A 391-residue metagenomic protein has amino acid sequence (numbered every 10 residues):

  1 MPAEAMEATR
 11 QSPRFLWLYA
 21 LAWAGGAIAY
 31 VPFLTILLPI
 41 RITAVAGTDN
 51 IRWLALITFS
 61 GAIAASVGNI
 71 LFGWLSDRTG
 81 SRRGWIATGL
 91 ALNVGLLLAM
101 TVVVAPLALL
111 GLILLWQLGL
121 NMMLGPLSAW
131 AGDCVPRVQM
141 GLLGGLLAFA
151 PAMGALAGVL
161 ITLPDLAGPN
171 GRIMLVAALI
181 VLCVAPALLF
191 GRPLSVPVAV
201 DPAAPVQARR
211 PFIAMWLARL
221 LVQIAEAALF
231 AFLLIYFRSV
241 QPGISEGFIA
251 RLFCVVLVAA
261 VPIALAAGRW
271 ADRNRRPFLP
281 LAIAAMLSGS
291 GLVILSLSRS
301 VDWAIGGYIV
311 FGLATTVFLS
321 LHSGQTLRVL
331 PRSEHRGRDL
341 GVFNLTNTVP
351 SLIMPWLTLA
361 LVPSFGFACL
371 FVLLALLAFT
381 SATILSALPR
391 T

Functional and structural regions predicted by a protein language model:
A5-A62, I213-A218, V222-P242: Helix-loop boundary and gating motifs at the non-cytosolic
L38, M122-V135, V317-P331: Intracellular juxtamembrane helix-capping segments at the cytosolic ends of symmetry-related transmembrane helices
D49-R52, R137-L146, E246-G247, P331-F343: Loop-to-transmembrane helix entry/capping segments in MFS-fold secondary transporters and related SLC/MFSD carriers
A65, G141-I161, N344-M354: Glycine-rich segments within core transmembrane alpha-helices of 12-TM secondary carriers
G68-S81, I263-R276, V362: Helix-to-loop junctions at the C-terminal end of transmembrane segments in multipass secondary transporters
G84-A99, L279-I294: Structural signature of the two symmetry-related core transmembrane helices
G171-L189, C369-A387: Symmetry-related core transmembrane helices of the 12-TM Major Facilitator Superfamily/SLC fold
E334-P363: A late C-terminal transmembrane helix in Major Facilitator Superfamily
